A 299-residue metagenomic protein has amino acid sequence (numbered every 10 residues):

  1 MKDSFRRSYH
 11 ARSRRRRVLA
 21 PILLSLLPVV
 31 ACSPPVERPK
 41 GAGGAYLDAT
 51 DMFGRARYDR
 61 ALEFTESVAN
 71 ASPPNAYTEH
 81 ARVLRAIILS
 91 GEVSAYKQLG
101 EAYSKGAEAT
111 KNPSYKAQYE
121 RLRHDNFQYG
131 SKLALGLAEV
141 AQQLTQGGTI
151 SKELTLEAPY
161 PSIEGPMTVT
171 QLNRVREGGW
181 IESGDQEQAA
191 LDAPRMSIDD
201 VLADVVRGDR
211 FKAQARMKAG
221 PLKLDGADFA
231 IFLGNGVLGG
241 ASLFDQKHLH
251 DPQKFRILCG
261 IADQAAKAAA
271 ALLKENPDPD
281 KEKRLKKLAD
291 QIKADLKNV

Functional and structural regions predicted by a protein language model:
M1-R15: N-terminal secretory signal peptides that target proteins for export/translocation
A20-V29: Bacterial N-terminal signal peptides
C32-D48: Bacterial Sec signal peptide processing site at the extreme N-terminus
V36-P39, V68-H80, T110-R121, D125-S197 (+6 more regions): Short solvent-exposed coil/turn linkers within tandem alpha-helical repeat scaffolds
G43-S67, A71: Alpha-helical segment of the N-proximal tetratricopeptide repeat
L47, L84, G91, Q98 (+6 more regions): "A position-specific structural signal for the A-helix of alpha-solenoid helical repeats
